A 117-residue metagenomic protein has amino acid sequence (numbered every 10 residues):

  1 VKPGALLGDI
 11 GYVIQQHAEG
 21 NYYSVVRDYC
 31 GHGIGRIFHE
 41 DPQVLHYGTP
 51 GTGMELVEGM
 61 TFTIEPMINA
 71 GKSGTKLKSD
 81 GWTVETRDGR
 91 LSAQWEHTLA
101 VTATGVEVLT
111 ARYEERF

Functional and structural regions predicted by a protein language model:
V1-F117: Active-site neighborhoods and metal-handling regions in enzymes and metal-associated proteins
